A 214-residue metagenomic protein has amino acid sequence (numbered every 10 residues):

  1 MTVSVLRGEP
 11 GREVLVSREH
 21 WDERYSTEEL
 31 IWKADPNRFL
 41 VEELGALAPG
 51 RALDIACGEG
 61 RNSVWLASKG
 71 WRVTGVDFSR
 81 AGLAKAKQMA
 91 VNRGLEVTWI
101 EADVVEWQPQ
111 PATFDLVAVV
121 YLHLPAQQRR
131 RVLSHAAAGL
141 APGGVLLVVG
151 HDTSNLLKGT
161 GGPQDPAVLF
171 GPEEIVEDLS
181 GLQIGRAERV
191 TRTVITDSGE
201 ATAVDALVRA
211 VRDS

Functional and structural regions predicted by a protein language model:
T2-L47, S154: Conserved class I S-adenosyl-L-methionine
G50-G58: Conserved class I S-adenosyl-L-methionine
S79-A81: Conserved SAM/SAH-binding beta-strand->alpha-helix loop
R93-V104: Conserved SAM-binding strand-loop segment of SAM-dependent methyltransferases
W107-L116: A short acidic, Gly/Pro-enriched loop at the edge of an enzyme's catalytic core that lines a small-molecule cofactor
D115-R129: A short SAM/SAH-binding and catalytic strip from SAM-dependent methyltransferases
R130-P142: A short glycine-rich, Lys/Arg-flanked "PGG" loop and its adjoining helix->strand segment in the class I
G143-H151: Conserved beta-strand signature within the Rossmann-like core of class I S-adenosyl-L-methionine
